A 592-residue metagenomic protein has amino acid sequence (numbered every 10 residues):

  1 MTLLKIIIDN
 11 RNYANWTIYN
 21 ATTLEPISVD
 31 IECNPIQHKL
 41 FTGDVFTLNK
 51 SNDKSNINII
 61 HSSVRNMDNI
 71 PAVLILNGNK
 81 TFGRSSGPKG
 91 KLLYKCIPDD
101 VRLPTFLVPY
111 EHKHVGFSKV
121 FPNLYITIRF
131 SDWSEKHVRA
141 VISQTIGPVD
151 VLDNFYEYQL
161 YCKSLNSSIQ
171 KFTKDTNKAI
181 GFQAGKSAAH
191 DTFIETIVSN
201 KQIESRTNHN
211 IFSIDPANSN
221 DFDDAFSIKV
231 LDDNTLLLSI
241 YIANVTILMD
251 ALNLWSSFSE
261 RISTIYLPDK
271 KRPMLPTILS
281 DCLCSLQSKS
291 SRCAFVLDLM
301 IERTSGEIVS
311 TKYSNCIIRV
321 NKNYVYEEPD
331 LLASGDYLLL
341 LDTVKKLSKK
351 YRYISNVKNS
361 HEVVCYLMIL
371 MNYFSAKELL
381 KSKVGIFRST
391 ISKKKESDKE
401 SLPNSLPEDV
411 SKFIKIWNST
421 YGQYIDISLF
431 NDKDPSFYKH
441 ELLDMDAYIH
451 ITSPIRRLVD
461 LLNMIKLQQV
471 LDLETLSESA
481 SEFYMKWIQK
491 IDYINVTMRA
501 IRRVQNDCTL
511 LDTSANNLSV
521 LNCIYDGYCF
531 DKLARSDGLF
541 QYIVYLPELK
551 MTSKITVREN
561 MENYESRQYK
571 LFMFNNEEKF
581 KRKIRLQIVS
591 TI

Functional and structural regions predicted by a protein language model:
M1-L4, D9, E25-I31, K39-L40 (+3 more regions): Structured C-terminal cores of nucleic-acid metabolism proteins
M1-S239, T246-K289, N359-S360, V557-R558 (+2 more regions): Charge-lined substrate channels and their catalytic hotspots, especially those that engage the 3′ end of RNA
N79-K80, Q202-E204, D233-N234, S291-A294 (+8 more regions): Asparagine-rich low-complexity intrinsically disordered tracts
H112-K113, D215-K394, Y438-T475: Feature marking long nucleic-acid-engaging regions of large polymerase/nuclease enzymes
A140, L238, F295-L297, T311 (+3 more regions): Hydrophobic residues positioned within well-ordered beta-strands of beta-sheet architectures
D150, I247-M249, K394-S397, S536-D537 (+1 more regions): Flexible loop/turn segments at secondary-structure boundaries
H209, D221-D223, R292-V296, N522-I524 (+1 more regions): Short beta-strand-initiation
S397-S405: Non-catalytic terminal/accessory segments
